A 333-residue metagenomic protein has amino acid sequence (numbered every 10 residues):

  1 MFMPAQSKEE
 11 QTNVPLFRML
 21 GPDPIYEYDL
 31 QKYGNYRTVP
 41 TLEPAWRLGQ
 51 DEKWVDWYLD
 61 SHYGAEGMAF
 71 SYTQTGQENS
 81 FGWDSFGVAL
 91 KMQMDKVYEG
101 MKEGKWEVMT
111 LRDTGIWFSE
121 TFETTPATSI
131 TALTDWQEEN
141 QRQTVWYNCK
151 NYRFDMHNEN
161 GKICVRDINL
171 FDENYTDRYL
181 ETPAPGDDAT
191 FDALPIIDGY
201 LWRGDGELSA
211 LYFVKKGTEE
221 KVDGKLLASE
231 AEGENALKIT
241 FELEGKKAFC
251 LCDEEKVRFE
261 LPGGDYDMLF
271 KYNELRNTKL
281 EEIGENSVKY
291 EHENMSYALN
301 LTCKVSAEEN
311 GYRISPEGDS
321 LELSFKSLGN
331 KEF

Functional and structural regions predicted by a protein language model:
M1-G115: Catalytic grooves of carbohydrate-active enzymes
W46-D60, E66-G76, K289-F333: Beta-strand-rich recognition/accessory modules
M109-T134, G206-A236, E260-G263: Short, basic/low-complexity N-terminal boundary segments at the transition from targeting/disordered tails
F118-N158: Surface beta-strand/loop "capping" patches
D135-E138, V145, E219-E234, A248-C252 (+3 more regions): Short, exposed beta-strand/loop patches in secreted or surface proteins that constitute
N151-N158, K247-E254, S296-V305: Broad, structure-driven detector of short, well-ordered beta-strand segments within folded domains
M156-K238, L243-K246: Acidic-aromatic substrate-binding/catalytic surfaces of carbohydrate-active enzymes
N235-E282, P316: Acidic, contiguous internal or C-terminal segments within carbohydrate-active enzymes that form a structured patch used
